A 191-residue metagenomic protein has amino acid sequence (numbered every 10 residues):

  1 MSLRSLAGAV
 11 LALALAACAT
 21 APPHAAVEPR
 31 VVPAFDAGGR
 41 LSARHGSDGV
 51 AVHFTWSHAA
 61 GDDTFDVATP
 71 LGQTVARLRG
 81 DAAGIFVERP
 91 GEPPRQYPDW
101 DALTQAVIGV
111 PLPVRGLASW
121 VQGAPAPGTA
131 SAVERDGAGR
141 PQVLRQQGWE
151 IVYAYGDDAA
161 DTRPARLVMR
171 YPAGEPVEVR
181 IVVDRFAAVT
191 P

Functional and structural regions predicted by a protein language model:
M1-V10: Bacterial N-terminal signal peptides that target proteins for export
A12-A34: Bacterial Sec signal peptide processing site at the extreme N-terminus
A34-V75: Post-signal-peptide N-terminal segment of Sec-exported extracytoplasmic proteins
V52, G61, T74, D81-A83 (+3 more regions): Envelope-exposed proteins and targeting segments
F54-S57, L78-G80, Y153-D158: Extended lipid/amphipathic-ligand handling interfaces
D62-P113: An acidic-aromatic
G91-L144: Flexible, processing/modification-adjacent segments and terminal tails in exported/periplasmic/extracellular proteins
A124-P191: Gly/Pro-enriched, hydrophobic low-complexity segments that function as extracytoplasmic propeptides/linkers
